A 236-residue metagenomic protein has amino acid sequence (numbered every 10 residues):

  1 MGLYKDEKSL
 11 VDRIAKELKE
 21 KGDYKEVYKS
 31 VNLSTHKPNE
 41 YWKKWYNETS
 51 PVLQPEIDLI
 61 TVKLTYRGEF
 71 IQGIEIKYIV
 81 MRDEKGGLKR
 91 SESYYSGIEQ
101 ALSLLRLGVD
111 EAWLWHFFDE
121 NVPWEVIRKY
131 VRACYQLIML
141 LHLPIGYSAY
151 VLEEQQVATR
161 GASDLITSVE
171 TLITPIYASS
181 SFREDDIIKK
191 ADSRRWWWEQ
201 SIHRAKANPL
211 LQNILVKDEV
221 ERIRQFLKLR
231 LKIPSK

Functional and structural regions predicted by a protein language model:
G2-K19: Nuclease catalytic cores
K19, L102-R106, I138: N-terminal cationic-hydrophobic initiation segments that often serve targeting/anchoring roles
G22-K25, V109: Short, high-confidence coil segments that cap the C-terminus of an alpha-helix and link into the following beta-strand
K25-G73, R82, S93: Active-site metal-binding core of divalent-cation-utilizing nuclease and nuclease-like domains
V31-S34, H116-D119, G146-Q156: Acidic carboxylate-rich catalytic motifs and surrounding loops in phosphoryl-/glycosyl-chemistry enzymes
T61-K63, Y78, V151: Residue-level signal for short segments within beta-strands and strand-turn junctions of well-structured beta-sheet
I79-V126: Catalytic cores of nucleic-acid endonucleases
R132-K236: Non-catalytic C-terminal interaction segments of nucleic acid-processing enzymes
